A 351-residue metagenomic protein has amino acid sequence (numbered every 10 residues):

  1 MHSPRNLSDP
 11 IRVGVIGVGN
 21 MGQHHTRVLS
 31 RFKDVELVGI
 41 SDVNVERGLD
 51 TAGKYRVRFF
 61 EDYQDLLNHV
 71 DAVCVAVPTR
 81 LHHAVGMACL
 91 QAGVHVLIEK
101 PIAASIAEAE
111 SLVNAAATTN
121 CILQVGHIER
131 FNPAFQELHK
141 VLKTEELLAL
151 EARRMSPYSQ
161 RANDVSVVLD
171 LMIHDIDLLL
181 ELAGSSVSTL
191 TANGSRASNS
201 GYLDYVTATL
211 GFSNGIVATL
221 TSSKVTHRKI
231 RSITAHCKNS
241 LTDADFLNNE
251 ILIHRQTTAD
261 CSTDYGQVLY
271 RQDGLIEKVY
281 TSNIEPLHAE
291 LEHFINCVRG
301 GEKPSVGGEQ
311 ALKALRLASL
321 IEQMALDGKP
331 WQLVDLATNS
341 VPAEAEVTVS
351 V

Functional and structural regions predicted by a protein language model:
M1, I176-H254, T281-E302, S319-I321 (+1 more regions): Contiguous beta-strand/loop segments that form the cofactor/metal-binding neighborhood of enzyme cores
M1-Y55, L179: N-terminal Rossmann-like dinucleotide-binding module
H25, Y55-V113: Beta-loop-alpha module in the N-terminal Rossmann-like domain of NAD(P)-dependent dehydrogenases, especially those
E36, C297-A314: Glycine- and charged-residue-rich phosphate/anionic-cofactor binding loop of Rossmann-like
E61, I98, L123-V125, E151 (+1 more regions): Hydrophobic residues in well-ordered beta-strands that form the structural core
A103-A162: A contiguous active-site-proximal alpha/beta segment in oxidoreductase catalytic domains
G126-P133, P157-T189, L203-D204, Q310-A311: Mid-domain beta-loop-alpha active-site segment that forms a flexible, acidic cofactor/metal-binding surface
